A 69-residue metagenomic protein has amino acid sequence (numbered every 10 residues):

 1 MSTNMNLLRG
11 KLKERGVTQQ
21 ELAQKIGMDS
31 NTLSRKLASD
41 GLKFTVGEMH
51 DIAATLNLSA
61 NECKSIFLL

Functional and structural regions predicted by a protein language model:
M1-V17, K25: A short, Lys/Arg-rich alpha-helix, primarily the initiator
R15, L42-T45: Flexible coil/turn residues that form the inter-helical turn or adjacent wing/linker of helix-turn-helix
Q19, S30-N31, A60: The DNA-contacting recognition helix of HTH DNA-binding domains and analogous helical DNA-recognition elements
L22-A23, I52: Short alpha-helical "recognition helix" segments of helix-turn-helix
M28-L42: Recognition helix of helix-turn-helix/homeodomain-like DNA-binding domains that insert into the DNA major groove
L37-A38, E48, F67: DNA major-groove recognition helix of helix-turn-helix
G47-E62: DNA major-groove recognition helix of helix-turn-helix/homeodomain DNA-binding modules
E62-L69: Short amphipathic recognition helices of helix-turn-helix/homeodomain-type DNA-binding modules
